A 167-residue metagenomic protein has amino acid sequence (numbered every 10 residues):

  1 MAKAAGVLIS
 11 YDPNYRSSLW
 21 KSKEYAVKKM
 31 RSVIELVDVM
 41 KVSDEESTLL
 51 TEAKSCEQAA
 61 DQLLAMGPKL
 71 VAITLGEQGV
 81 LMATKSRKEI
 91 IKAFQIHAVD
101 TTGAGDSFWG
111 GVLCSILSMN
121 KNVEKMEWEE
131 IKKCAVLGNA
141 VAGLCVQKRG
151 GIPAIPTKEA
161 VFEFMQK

Functional and structural regions predicted by a protein language model:
M1-A4, E52-K167: Conserved phosphate-binding/catalytic region of the ribokinase-like
M1-Q62, P68-K69, Q78-G79: Conserved beta-alpha-beta core of the PfkB/ribokinase-like small-molecule kinase fold
